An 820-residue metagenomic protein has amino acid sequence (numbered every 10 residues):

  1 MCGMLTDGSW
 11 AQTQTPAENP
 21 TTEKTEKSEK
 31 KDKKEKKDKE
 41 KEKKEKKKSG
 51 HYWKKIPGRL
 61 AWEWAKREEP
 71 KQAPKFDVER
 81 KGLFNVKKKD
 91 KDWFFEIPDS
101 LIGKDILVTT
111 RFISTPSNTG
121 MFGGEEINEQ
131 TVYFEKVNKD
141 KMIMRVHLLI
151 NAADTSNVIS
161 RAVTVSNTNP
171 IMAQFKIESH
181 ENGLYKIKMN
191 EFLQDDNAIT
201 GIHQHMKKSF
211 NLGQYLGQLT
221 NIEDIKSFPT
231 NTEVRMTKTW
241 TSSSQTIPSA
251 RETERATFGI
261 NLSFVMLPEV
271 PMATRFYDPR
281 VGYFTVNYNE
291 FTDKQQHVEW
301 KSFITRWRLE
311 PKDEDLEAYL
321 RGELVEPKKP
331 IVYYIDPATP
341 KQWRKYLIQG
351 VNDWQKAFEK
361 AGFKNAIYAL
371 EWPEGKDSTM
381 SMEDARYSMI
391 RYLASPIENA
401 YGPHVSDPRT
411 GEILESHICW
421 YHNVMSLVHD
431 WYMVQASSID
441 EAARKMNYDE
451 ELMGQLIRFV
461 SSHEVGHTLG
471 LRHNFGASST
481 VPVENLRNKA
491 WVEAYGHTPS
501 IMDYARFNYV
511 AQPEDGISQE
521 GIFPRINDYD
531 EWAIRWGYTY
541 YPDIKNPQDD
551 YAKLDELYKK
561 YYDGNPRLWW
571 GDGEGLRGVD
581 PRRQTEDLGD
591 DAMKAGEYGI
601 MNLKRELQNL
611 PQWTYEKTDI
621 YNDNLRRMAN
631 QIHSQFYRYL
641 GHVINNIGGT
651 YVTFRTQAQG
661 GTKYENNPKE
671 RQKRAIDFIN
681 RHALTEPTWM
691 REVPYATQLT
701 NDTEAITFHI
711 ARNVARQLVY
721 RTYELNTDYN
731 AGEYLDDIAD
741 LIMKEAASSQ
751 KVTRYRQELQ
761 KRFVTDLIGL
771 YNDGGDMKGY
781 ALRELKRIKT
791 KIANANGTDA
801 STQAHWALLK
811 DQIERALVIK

Functional and structural regions predicted by a protein language model:
L5-N19: Signal peptide processing junction and immediate N-terminal pro/mature segment of secreted/exported proteins
K24-T339, A357, W372-L427, Y432-Y448 (+5 more regions): Auxiliary tRNA-acceptor-end handling modules of aminoacyl-tRNA synthetases
I102, Q342-A366: Zn2+-dependent metallopeptidase catalytic core
K345-N352, K356, F459, S634 (+2 more regions): Solvent-exposed, polar/charged alpha-helical surfaces in well-ordered, non-transmembrane soluble domains, broadly
N352-F363, G466-H467, L471, F507 (+1 more regions): Sec-exported extracytoplasmic/periplasmic mature domains
E371-L393, Q455-Q512: The catalytic-center signature of Zn2+-dependent metalloproteases
Y401, S406, E412-W420, S461-L469 (+2 more regions): Extended catalytic-interface subdomain
S478-K820: Conserved catalytic/binding loops enriched for acidic/polar residues
